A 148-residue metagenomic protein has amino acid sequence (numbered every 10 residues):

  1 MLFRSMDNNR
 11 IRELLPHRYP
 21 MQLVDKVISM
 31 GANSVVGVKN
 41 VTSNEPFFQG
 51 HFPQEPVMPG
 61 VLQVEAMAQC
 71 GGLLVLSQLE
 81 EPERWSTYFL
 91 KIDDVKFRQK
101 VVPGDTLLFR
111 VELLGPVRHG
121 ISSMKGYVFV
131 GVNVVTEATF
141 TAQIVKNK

Functional and structural regions predicted by a protein language model:
F3-S5, G72-R110, V135, A142: Hydrophobic beta-strand-centered segment that forms part of the acyl-chain substrate-binding groove
S5-I28, T141-A142: Flexible, low-complexity linker/boundary loops enriched in proline and small hydrophobic residues that flank enzymatic
P16, S34, V102-D105, E112-K148: HotDog/MaoC-like acyl-thioester-processing domains
Y19-M58: Catalytic strand-loop segment that frames the active site of acyl-thioester-processing enzymes
M21-L23, L107, S122: Hydrophobic core residues within well-ordered beta-strands of beta-rich domains
D25-I28, D93, R98, E112-L114 (+1 more regions): Conserved positions in beta-strands of structured domains
V27, M58-P82: Active-site helix/loop of acyl-thioester processing domains in fatty-acid/polyketide metabolism, spanning hotdog-fold
K39, R110-L113: Short, hydrophobic/aromatic-enriched beta-strand segments in well-ordered soluble domains
